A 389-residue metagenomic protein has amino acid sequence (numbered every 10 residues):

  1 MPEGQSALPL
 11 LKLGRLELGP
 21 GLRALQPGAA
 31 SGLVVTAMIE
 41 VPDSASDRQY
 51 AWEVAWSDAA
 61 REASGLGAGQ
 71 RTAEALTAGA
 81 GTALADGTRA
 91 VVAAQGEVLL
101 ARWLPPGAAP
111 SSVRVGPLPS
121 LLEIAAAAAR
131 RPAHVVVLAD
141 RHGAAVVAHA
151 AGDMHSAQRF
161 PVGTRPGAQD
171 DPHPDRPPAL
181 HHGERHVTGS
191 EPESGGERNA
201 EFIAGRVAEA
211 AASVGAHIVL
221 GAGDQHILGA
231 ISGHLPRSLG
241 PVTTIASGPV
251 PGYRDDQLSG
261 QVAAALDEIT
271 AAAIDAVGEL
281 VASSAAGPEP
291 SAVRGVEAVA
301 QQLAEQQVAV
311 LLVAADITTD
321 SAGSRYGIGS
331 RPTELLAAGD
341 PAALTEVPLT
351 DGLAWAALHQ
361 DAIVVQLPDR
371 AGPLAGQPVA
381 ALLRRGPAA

Functional and structural regions predicted by a protein language model:
M1-A389: Terminal alpha-helical anchor/extension segments at protein ends
